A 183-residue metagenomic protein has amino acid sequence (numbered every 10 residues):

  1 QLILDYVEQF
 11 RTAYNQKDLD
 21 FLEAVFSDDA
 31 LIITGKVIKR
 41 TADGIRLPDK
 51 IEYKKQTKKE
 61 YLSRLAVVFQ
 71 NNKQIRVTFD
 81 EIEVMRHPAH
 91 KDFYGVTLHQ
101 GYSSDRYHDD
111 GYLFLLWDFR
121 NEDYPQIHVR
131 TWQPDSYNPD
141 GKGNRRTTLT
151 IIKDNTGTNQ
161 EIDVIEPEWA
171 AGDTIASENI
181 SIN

Functional and structural regions predicted by a protein language model:
Q1, Y107-N183: Low-complexity, intrinsically disordered terminal/linker segments enriched in charged and Gly/Pro repeats
Q1-Q16, D20, A24: Short, low-complexity N-terminal intrinsically disordered segments enriched in polar/charged residues
Y6, F10-A13, L31, T41-T57 (+4 more regions): Extracytoplasmic/secretory-pathway proteins
R11-Q16, S27-L31, A66-Q74: Sec-exported extracytoplasmic/periplasmic mature domains
D18-V37, T41-A42: Short, well-ordered alpha-helical segments enriched in acidic and aromatic residues
S27, G95-V96, Y112, I182: Short beta-strand and adjacent turn/loop elements
D29-A30, G101-S104, Q133-Y137: Solvent-exposed loop/turn segments at secondary-structure junctions within structured extracellular/periplasmic domains
R46-G111: Surface-exposed, charged secondary-structure patches
